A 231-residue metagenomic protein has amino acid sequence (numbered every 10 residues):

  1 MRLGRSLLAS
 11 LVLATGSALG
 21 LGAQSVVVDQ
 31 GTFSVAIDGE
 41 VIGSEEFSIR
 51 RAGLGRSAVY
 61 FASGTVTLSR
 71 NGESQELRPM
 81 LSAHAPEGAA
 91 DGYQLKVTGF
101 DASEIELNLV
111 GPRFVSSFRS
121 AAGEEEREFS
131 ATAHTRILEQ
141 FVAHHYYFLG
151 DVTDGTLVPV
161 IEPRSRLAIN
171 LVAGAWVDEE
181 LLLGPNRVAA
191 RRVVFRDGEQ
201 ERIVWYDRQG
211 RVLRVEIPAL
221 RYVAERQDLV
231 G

Functional and structural regions predicted by a protein language model:
M1-R5: Positively charged n-region of N-terminal signal peptides that target proteins for export
L8-A18: Bacterial N-terminal signal peptides
G20-A23: Boundary at the C-terminal end of the N-terminal hydrophobic targeting segment
S25-D29, I42, V97-D197, E216 (+1 more regions): Solvent-exposed helix/loop surface patches that form functional interfaces
V35-A36, L182: Core beta-strand residues in small-molecule sensory/regulatory alpha/beta domains
I37-S120, V215: N-terminal mature ectodomain segment of secretory-pathway/periplasmic proteins
L81-S82, R191-V223: Gly/Pro-enriched, hydrophobic low-complexity segments that function as extracytoplasmic propeptides/linkers
